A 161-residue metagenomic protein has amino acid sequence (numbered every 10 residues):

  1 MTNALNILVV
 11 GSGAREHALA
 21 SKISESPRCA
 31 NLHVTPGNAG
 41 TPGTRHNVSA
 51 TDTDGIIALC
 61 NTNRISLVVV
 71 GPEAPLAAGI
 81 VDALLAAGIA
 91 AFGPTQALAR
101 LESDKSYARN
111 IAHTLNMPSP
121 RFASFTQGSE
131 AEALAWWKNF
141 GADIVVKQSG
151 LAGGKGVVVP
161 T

Functional and structural regions predicted by a protein language model:
M1-A97: ATP-binding N-terminal substructure of ATP-dependent carboxylate-amine bond-forming enzymes
L8-V9, L101-T161: Active-site nucleotide/adenylate-binding loops and adjacent lid/helix of ATP-dependent enzymes
